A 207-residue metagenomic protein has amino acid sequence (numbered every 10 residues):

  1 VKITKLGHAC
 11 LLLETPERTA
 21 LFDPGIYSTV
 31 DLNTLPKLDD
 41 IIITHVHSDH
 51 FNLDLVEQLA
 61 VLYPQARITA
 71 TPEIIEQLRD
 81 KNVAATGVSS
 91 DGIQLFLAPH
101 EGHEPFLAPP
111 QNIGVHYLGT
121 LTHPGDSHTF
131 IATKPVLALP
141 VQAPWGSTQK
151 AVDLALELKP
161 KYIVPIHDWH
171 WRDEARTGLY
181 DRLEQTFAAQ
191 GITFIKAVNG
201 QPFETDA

Functional and structural regions predicted by a protein language model:
V1-P36, A85-T133, W145-S147, N199-A207: Core dinuclear metal-dependent hydrolase active-site scaffold
L13, D23, H45, I68 (+3 more regions): Divalent metal-coordination and catalytic microenvironments
A20-L21, I42, H123, A138 (+1 more regions): Structural motif
Y27-A70, P135-L137: Active-site metal-binding motif and surrounding structural segment of the metallo-beta-lactamase
H47-S48, I74-I75, H170: Alpha-helix capping/helix-boundary segments
D54-L62, K81, Q149-L154: A short acidic, amphipathic alpha-helical/loop segment
L62-G92: Non-globular, low-confidence helical/coil segments that flank catalytic cores
R67, T129-A207: Cap/insert and terminal regions of metallo-dependent hydrolase folds
